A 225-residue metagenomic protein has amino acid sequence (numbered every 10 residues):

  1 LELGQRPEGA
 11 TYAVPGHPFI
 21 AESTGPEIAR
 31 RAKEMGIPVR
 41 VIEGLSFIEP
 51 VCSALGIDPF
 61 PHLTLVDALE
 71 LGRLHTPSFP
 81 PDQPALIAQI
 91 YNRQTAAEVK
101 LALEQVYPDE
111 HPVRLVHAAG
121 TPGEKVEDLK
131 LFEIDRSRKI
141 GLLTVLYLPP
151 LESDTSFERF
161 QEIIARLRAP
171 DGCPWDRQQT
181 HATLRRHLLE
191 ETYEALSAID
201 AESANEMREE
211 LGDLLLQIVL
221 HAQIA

Functional and structural regions predicted by a protein language model:
E2-Y12, S23-W175, Y193: Beta-strand/loop-alpha-helix module characteristic of Rossmann-like adenine-cofactor folds
V14-G16, Q89, A222: Short glycine-centered, acidic/aromatic-flanked micro-motifs in structured strand/loop junctions that mark active-site
H17-A21: Short, small-residue-enriched loops and turns at beta-alpha junctions that line or gate enzyme active sites
T24, R159, I163, L184 (+1 more regions): Residue-level detector of well-ordered alpha-helical segments, enriched for hydrophobic/aromatic packing positions
E49-L55, T183-R185, V219: Short hydrophobic alpha-helical segments that form membrane-spanning helices or hydrophobic packing faces of helical
R166-E194, A198-E202: Active-site flanking loop/helix segments enriched in acidic
L188-L196, D200-A225: An amphipathic alpha-helical micro-motif enriched in hydrophobic residues with embedded/adjacent acidic residues
